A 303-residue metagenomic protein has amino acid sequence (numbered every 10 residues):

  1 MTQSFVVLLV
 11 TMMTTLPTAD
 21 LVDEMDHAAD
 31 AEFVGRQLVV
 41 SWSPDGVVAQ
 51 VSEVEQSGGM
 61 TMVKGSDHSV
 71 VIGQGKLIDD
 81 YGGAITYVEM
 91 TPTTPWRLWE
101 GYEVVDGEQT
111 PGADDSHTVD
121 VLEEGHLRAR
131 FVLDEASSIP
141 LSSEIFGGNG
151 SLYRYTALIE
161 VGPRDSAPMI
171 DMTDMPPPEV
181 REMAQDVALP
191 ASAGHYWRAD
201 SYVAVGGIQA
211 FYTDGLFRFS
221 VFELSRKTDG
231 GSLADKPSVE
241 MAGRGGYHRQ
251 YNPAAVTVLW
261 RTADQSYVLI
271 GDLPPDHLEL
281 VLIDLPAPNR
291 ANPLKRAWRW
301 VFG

Functional and structural regions predicted by a protein language model:
T2-H68, L98-E108, A242-S266, G271-G303: N-terminal leader/targeting segments and the immediate start of mature chains
D30-E32, E53-K64, G73-I78, D114 (+3 more regions): Short, solvent-exposed coil/turn segments at beta-strand boundaries
A31-R36, G59-T61, A113-D120, I139-S142 (+2 more regions): Short, hydrophobic/aromatic-rich segments at coil-to-beta transitions
W42, A49, Q56-G58, G65-S66 (+4 more regions): Short, solvent-exposed recognition patches
P44-T93, S142-V161, T257-V258, V268-L269: An acidic-aromatic
Y81-R128: Intrinsically disordered, low-complexity linker/loop segments enriched in Gly/Pro and charged/polar residues
T110-M175, T228-G230: Gly/Pro-enriched, hydrophobic low-complexity segments that function as extracytoplasmic propeptides/linkers
P163-A184, P288-G303: Short, gly/Ser/Thr-rich active-site loops of penicillin-recognizing serine hydrolases
